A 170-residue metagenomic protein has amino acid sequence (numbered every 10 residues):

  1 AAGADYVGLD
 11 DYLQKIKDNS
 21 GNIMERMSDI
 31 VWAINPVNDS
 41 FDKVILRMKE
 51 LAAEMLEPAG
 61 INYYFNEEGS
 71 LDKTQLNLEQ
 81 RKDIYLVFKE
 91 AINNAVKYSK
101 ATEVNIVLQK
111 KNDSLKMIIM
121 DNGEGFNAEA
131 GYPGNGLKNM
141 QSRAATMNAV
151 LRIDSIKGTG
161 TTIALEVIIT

Functional and structural regions predicted by a protein language model:
A1, R81-V104: Conserved ATP-binding N-box helix of the HATPase_c
A1-A59, Q109: DHp/HisKA dimerization-phosphotransfer hairpin of two-component histidine kinases
D42-Q80, A145: Helix-loop-beta hinge of the Bergerat
E103-D113, M120: Short beta-strand/loop element within the Bergerat-fold HATPase_c
Q109, D154-G160, I168: A short beta-strand-to-loop micro-motif at the C-terminal edge of the catalytic HATPase_c
S114, G125, K157-A164: Glycine-rich nucleotide-binding loop
N122-E124, N135: Conserved post-beta-strand hinge residue in the HATPase_c
E129-T159: ATP phosphate-binding glycine-rich loop and adjacent ATP-lid/helix-beta elements within ATP-binding kinase/ATPase
